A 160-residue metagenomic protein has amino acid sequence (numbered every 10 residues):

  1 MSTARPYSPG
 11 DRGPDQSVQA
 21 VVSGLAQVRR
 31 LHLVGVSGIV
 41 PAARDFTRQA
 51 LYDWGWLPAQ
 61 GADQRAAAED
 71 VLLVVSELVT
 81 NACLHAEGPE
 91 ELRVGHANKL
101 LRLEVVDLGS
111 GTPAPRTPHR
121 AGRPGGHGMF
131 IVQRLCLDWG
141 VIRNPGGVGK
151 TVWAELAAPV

Functional and structural regions predicted by a protein language model:
M1-V34, C83-V160: Conserved beta-strand-loop-beta-strand hairpin that lines the nucleotide-binding pocket of ATP/GTP-utilizing enzymes
A26-Q49: Short beta-to-alpha transition helix within the HATPase_c
V40, Q64-A68, M129: Short, structured helix-loop boundary elements
P41-R44, R48, L72, S76 (+1 more regions): Conserved terminal C-lobe alpha helix of the protein kinase catalytic domain
F46-D53, D138: Solvent-exposed, charged/polar functional surfaces in cytosolic regulatory/catalytic domains
L51-S76: Conserved short strand/loop->alpha-helix "switch" segment adjacent to the catalytic nucleotide/phosphoryl-transfer site
V74, T80-L84: Short, well-structured hydrophobic secondary-structure segments
